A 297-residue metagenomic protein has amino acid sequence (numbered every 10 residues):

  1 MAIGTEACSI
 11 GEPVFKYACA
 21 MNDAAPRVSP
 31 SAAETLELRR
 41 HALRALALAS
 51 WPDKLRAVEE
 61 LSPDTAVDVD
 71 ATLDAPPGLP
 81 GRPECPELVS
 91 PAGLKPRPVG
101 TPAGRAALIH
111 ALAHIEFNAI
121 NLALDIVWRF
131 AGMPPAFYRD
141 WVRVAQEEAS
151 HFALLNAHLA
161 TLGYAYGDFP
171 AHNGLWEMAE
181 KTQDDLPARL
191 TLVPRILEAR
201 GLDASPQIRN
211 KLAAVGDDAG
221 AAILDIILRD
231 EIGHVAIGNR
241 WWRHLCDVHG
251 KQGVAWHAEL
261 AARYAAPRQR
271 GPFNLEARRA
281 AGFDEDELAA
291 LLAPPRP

Functional and structural regions predicted by a protein language model:
M1-D23: N-terminal amphipathic/basic-hydrophobic helices that include classical n-h-c signal peptides and signal-anchor
F15-Y17, M21-P297: Non-heme di-metal
